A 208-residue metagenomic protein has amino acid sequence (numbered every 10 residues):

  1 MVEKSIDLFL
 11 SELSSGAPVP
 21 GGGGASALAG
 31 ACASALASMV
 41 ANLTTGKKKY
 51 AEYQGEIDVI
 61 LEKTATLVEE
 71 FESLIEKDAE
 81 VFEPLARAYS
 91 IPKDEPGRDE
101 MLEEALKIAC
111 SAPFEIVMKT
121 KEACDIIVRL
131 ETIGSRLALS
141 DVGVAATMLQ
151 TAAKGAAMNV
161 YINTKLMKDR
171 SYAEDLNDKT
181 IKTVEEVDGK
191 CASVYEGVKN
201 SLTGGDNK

Functional and structural regions predicted by a protein language model:
M1-L13: A short, flexible low-complexity segment enriched in Lys/Arg and Gly/Pro that occurs in N-terminal basic tails
F9, C32-M39, L74-K77, V81 (+4 more regions): Amphipathic, well-ordered alpha-helical segments in soluble domains
S15-S38, A138-A156: Conserved phosphate/anionic-ligand binding catalytic regions in large, soluble enzymes, centered on
L36-E56: Phosphate-handling active-site elements
K49-R87: A structural-propensity feature for long, helix-poor, extended segments
I57-I60, T64-F71, P113, T120 (+2 more regions): Amphipathic alpha-helical coiled-coil segments
D78-T151, N163: Amphipathic alpha-helical interface segments
A123-I126, A138-G197, S201-G204, K208: Preference for long, well-ordered alpha-helical segments
